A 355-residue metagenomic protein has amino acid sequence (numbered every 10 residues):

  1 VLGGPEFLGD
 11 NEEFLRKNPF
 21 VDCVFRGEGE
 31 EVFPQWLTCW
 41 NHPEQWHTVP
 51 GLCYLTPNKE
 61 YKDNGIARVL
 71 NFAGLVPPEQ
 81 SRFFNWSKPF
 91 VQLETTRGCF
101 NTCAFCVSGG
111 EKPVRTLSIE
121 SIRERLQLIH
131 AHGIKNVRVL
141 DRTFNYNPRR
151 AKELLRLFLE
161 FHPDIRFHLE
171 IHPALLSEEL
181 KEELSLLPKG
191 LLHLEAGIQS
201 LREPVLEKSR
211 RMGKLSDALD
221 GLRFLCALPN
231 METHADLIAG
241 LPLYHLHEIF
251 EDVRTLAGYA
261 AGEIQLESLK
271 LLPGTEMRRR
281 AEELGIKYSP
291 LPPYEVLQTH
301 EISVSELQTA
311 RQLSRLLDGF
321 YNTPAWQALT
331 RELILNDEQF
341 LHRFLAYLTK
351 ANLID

Functional and structural regions predicted by a protein language model:
V1-I66: Glycine-rich beta-alpha loop elements in corrinoid/cobalamin-binding modules across cobalamin-dependent enzymes
E6-L8, E30-V32, R68-N71, F100 (+5 more regions): Short, solvent-exposed loop/turn segments at secondary-structure junctions
G9-F14, I122-L126, H247-V253: Short, acidic/polar
G27, L55, G109, L140 (+1 more regions): Conserved residues at the C-terminal ends of beta-strands
F33-W36, L154, D252: Structural preference for long, well-ordered alpha-helical segments in enzyme cores
A73-M231: Radical SAM [4Fe-4S] cluster-binding motif and immediate context
P148, E160-L175, E179-E338: A structural motif corresponding to the C-terminal lobe/cap of the Radical SAM core domain
Q339-D355: Terminal or standalone catalytic/regulatory effector modules within metabolic enzymes and repeat proteins
